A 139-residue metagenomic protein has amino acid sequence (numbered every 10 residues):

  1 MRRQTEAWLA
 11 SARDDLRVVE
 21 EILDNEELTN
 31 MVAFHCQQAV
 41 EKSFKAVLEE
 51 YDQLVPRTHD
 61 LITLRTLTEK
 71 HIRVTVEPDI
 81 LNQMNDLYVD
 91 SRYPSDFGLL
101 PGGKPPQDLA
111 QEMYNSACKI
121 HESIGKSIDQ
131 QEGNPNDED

Functional and structural regions predicted by a protein language model:
M1-D139: Terminal alpha-helical segments
